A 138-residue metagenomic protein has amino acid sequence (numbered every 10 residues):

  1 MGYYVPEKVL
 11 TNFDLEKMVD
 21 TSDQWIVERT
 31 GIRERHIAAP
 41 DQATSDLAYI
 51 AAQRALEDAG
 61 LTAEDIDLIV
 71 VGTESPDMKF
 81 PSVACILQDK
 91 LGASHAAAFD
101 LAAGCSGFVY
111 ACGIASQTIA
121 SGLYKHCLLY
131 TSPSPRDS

Functional and structural regions predicted by a protein language model:
M1-V70, L91: Conserved "HGTGT" condensation-loop signature of ketosynthase/thiolase-family condensing enzymes that catalyze
Y3, A103, D137: Short, glycine/acidic-enriched loop or turn micro-motifs at the edges of active sites
V27-D46, T73-H126: Conserved catalytic cysteine-centered active-site region of acyl-thioester-dependent Claisen-condensing enzymes
R54-D58, I114-T118, Y130: A generic secondary-structure signal
T62, S121-G122, S134: Alpha-helix C-cap/termination motif
D67-L68, K125-L129: Structural motif
Y130-D137: Conserved small/polar residues in nucleotide/adenosyl-binding loops
